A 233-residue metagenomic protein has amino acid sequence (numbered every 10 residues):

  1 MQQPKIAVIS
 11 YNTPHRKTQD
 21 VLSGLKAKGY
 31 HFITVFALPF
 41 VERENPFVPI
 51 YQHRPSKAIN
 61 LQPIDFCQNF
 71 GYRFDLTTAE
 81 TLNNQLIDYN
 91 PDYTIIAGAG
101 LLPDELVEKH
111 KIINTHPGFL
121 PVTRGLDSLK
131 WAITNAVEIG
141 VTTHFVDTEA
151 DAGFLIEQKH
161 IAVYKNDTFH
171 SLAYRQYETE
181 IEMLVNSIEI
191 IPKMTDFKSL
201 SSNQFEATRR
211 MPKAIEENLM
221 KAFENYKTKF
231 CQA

Functional and structural regions predicted by a protein language model:
M1-A233: One-carbon transfer enzymes
